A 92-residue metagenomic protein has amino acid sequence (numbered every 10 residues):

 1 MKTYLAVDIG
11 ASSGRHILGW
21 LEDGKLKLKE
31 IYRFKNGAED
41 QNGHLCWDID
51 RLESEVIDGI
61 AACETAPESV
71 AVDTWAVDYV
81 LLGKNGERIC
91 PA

Functional and structural regions predicted by a protein language model:
M1-P91: N-terminal glycine/serine-rich phosphate-binding loop of ATP-dependent small-molecule kinases, especially carbohydrate
